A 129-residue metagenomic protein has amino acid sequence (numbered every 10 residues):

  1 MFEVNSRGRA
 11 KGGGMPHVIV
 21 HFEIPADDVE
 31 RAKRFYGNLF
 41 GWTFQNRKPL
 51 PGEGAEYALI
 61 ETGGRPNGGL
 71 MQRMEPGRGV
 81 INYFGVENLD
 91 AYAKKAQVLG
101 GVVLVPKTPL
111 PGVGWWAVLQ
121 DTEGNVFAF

Functional and structural regions predicted by a protein language model:
F2-K33, V80-N82: N-terminal beta-strand motif that seeds the catalytic metal site of vicinal oxygen chelate
I19-D27, R73-Q97, W115-Q120: Vicinal oxygen chelate
H21-A55: N-terminal first-folded block
A32-Y36, A96, G124: Conserved active-site tyrosine of GNAT-family acetyltransferases
W42-G79, V126-F129: Conserved short beta-strand elements that form part of the metal-binding/catalytic scaffold of enzyme active sites
F44, V103-L104: Residue-level detector of beta-propeller blades
G100, T122-E123: Residue-level recognition of short loop/turn positions
T108-P111: Short loop/turn motifs at secondary-structure junctions and domain boundaries
